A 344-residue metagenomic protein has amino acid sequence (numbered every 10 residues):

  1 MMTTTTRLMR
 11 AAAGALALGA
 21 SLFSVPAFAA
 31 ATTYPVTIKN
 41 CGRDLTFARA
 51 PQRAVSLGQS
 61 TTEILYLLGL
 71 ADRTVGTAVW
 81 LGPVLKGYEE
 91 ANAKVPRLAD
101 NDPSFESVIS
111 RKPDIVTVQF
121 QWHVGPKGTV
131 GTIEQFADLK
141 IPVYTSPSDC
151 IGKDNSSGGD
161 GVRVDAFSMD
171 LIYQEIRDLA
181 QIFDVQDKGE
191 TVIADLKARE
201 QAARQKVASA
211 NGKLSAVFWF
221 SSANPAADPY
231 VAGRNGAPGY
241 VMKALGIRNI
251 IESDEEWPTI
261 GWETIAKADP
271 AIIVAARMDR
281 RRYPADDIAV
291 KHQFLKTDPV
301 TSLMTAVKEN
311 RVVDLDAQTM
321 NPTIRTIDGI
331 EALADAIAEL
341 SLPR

Functional and structural regions predicted by a protein language model:
T3-R7, A27-E63, D165, D178-W219 (+1 more regions): Bacterial Sec-exported substrate-binding components of ABC uptake systems
A13-S24: Bacterial N-terminal signal peptides
I38-G42, P96-E106, D149, D254-W262: Short helix-initiation/N-cap motifs at beta->coil->alpha
R53-R111, I115-P126: A short, structured surface patch at a secondary-structure boundary
G82-P83, K94, D228-W257: Alpha-helical, coiled-coil/dimerization segments enriched in small aliphatic residues
P83, H123-G131, I141-D178, N211-A237: Extracytoplasmic ligand-binding site segments that recognize negatively charged/polar headgroups
F105-K112, V130-G131, I260-D269: Short helices/loops that flank or line small-molecule/ion binding pockets
A166-E175, V274-R344: Structured C-terminal subdomain patch of bacterial secreted/periplasmic proteins
